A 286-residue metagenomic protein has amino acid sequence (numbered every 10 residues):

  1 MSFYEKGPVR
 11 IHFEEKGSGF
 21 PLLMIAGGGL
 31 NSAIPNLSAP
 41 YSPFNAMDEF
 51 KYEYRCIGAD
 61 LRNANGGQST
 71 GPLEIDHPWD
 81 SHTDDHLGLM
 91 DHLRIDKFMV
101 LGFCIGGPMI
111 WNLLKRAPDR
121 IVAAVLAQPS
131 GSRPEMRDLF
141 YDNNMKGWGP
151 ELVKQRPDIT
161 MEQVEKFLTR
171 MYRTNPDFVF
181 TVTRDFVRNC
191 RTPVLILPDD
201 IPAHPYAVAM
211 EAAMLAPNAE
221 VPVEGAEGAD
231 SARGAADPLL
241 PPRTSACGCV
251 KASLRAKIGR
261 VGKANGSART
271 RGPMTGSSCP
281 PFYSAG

Functional and structural regions predicted by a protein language model:
G7-S69: Conserved HGGG/HGGXW glycine-rich cap/lid loop of the alpha/beta-hydrolase fold
D60-A64, S130, G225-E227: Short beta-to-alpha linker loops that shape the active-site pocket of alpha/beta-hydrolase fold enzymes
D80-F98: Conserved acidic catalytic loop of the alpha/beta-hydrolase fold
D96-S132: Conserved hydrolase catalytic core segment
R133-C190: The alpha/beta-hydrolase serine catalytic core
C190, I196-P198: Short beta-strand/loop motif that positions the catalytic acidic residue of the alpha/beta-hydrolase fold
P202-V208: Conserved alpha/beta-hydrolase "acid-adjacent" motif
A219-I258, Y283: Catalytic active-site module of serine/aspartate enzymes centered on a nucleophile-bearing elbow/loop
